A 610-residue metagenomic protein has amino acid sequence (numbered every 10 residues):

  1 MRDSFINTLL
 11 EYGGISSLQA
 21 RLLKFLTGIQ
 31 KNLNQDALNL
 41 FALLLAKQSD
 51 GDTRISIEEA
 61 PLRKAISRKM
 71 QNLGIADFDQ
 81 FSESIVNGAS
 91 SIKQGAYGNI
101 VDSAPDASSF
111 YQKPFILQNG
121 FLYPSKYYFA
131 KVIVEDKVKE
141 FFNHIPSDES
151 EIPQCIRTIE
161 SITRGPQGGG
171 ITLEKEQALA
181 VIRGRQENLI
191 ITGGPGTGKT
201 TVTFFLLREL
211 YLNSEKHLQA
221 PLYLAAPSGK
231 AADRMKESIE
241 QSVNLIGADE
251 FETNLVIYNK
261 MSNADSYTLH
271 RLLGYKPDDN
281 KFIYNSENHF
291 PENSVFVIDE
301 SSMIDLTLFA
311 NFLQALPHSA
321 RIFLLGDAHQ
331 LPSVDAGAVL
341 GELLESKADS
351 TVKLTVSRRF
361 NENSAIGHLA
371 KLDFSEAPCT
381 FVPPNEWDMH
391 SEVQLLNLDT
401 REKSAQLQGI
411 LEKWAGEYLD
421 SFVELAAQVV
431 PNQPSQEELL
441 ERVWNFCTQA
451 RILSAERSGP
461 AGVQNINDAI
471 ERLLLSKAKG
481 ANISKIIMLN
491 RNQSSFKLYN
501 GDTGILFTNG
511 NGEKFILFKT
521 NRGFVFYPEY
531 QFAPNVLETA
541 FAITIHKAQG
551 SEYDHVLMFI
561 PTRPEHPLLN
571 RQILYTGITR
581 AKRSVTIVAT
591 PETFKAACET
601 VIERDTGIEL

Functional and structural regions predicted by a protein language model:
M1-A76: Intrinsically disordered, low-complexity N-terminal extensions of AAA+/P-loop NTPases that precede the structured
N72-A76, Q80, V243-N263, E424-R442: Short mixed-charge
I75-P153: Interdomain "pre-motor" coupling segment immediately N-terminal to P-loop NTPase/helicase cores
L117-G194, F204, L210: Pre-Walker A segment
A178-V181, R185-E392: ASCE P-loop NTPase helicase motor core
V181-R183, P195, L224, Y258 (+12 more regions): Replace "in large, NTP-powered and nucleic-acid-processing enzymes" with "in large, NTP-powered factors and other
H329-I487, Q493-F496: Conserved helicase motor core of P-loop NTPases
D502-N511, F515-L610: C-terminal accessory regions
